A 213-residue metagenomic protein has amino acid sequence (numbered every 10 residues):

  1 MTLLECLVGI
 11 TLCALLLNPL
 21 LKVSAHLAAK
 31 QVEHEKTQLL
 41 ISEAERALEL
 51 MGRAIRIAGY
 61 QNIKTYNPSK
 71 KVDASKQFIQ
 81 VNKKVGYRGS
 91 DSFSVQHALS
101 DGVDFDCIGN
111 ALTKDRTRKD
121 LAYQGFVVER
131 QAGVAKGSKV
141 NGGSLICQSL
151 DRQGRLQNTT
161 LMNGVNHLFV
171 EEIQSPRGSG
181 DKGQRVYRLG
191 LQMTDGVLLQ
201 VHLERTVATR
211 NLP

Functional and structural regions predicted by a protein language model:
M1, L21-S24, Q31, F126-V128 (+5 more regions): Broad hydrophobic/π-residue packing in well-ordered secondary structure
M1-N62: Aliphatic-rich helix starts adjacent to a transmembrane/signal segment
V8-G9, N18-L20, Q61-T65, V127-G137 (+2 more regions): A generic short-segment signal for beta-strand/edge and adjacent turn/coil regions
L12, L16-L21, A25-A28, S69-K71 (+1 more regions): Compositionally biased, low-hydrophobicity segments enriched in charged and small polar residues
A28, E33-H34, L48-E49, Q61-G86: Solvent-exposed N-terminal domain segments of exported/luminal and surface proteins
K36-L39, R56-A58, T65, K83-R88 (+2 more regions): Short linear sequence signals and composition-biased patches located at protein termini or domain-edge surfaces
K71-H167, H202-E204: Surface-exposed loop/linker segments characteristic of extracytoplasmic
